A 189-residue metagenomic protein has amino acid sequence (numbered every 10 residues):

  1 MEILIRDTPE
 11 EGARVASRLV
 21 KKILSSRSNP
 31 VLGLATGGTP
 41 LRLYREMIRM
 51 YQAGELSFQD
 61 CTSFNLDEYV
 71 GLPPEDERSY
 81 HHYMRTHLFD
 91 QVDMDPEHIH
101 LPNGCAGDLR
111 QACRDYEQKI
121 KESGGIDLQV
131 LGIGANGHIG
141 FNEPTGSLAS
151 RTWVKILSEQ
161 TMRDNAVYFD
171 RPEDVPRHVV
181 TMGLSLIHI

Functional and structural regions predicted by a protein language model:
E2-D115, K119-E122: N-terminal active-site beta-alpha-beta segment that forms phosphate/nucleotide-binding and substrate-recognition loops
V31, A35-T36, V130-H138, T181: Short glycine/serine/threonine-biased micro-segments
L56-D67, P74, G125, I139-E143 (+2 more regions): Active-site histidine-anchored catalytic micro-motif
E77, L109-C113, G132, S150 (+1 more regions): Hydrophobic alpha-helical segments and helix-packing faces
C113-S147: Internal active-site segments that recognize and position negatively charged phosphoryl groups and nucleotide moieties
N136, G140-L184: Class I SAM-dependent methyltransferase SAM-binding "motif I" and its flanking Rossmann-like core
H188-I189: Conserved small/polar residues in nucleotide/adenosyl-binding loops
